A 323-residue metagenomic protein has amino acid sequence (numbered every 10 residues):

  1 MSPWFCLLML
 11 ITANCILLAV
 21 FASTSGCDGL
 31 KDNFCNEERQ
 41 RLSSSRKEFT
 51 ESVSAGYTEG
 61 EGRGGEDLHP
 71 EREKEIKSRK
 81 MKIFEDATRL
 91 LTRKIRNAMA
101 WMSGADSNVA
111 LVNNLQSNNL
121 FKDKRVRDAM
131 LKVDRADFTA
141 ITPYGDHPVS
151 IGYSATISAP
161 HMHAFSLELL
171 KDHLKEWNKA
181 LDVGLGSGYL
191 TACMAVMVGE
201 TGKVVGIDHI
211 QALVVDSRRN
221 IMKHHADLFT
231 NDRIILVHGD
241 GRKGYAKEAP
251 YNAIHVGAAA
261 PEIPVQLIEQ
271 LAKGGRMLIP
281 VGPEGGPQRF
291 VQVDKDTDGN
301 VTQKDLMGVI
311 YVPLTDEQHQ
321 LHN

Functional and structural regions predicted by a protein language model:
S2-I11, L17-L30, F34-E38, R46-E48 (+6 more regions): SAM/dcSAM-binding transferase cores
G26-G29, G56, G60-G65: Residue-identity detector for glycine
C35, F49, I76-L181, A192-C193 (+6 more regions): Class I SAM-dependent transferase core
R41: Cationic, low-complexity basic patches in intrinsically disordered or flexible, solvent-exposed regions
D172-N300: Conserved nucleotide-cofactor-binding alpha/beta core module
